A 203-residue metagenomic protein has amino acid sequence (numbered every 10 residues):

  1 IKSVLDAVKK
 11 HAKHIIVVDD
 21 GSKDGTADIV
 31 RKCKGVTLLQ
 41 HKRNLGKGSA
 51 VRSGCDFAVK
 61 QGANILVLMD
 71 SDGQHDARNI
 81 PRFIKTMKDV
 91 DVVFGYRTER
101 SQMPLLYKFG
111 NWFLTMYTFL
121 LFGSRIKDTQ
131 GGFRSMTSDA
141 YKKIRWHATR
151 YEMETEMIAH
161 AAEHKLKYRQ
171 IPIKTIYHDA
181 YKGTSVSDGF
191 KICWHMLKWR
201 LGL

Functional and structural regions predicted by a protein language model:
I1-H11: Short, well-formed alpha-helical segments that are part of the catalytic scaffolds of diverse glycosyltransferases
K2-S3, D24-K32, R78: Acidic helix N-cap motif at the loop->helix transition within catalytic regions of sugar-transfer enzymes
K13, V36-T37: Short, conserved active-site loop motifs that form the nucleotide-linked donor/cofactor pocket
K13-I15, I65, K167: Residues at the starts of beta-strands that form the adenosine-phosphate
D19-A27, G73: A conserved acidic beta->alpha catalytic loop
T37, H41-K60, A77-Y151, Y177-S187 (+1 more regions): Acceptor/aglycone-binding surface of glycosyltransferases and processive sugar-polymer synthases
A63-D72: Short beta-strand-to-loop acidic/aromatic patch adjacent to the donor-nucleotide binding site
R125, T149, I158-I176: Catalytic donor-sugar/metal-binding loop of nucleotide-sugar-dependent glycosyltransferases
